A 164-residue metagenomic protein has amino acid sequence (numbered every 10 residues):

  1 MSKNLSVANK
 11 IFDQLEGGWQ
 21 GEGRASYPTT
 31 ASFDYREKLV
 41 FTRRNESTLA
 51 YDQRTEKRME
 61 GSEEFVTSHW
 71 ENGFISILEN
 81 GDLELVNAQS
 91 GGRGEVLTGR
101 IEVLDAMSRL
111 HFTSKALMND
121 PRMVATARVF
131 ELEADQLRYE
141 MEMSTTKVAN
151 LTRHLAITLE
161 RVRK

Functional and structural regions predicted by a protein language model:
M1-T48, R54-F65, V124-A125, A134 (+1 more regions): Amphipathic/hydrophobic helical signal segments and adjacent flexible N-terminal regions that mediate secretion
G21, A50-Q53, L83-N87, R109-S114 (+1 more regions): Short hydrophobic/aromatic-rich beta-strand segments that constitute the beta-sheet cores of beta-sandwich/beta-barrel
E37, E71-G73, E95-L97, T126-R128 (+1 more regions): A structural detector for short beta-strand units
F41-T48, S76-G81, R100-S108, F130-Q136 (+1 more regions): A short, structured loop/turn motif at beta-sheet edges
K57, G81, G91, D105 (+3 more regions): Residues that cap or initiate secondary-structure elements
R58-T98: Helix-adjacent hinge/juxtasegments
G92-R93, R100-A127: Acidic, glycine-rich flexible loop segments
